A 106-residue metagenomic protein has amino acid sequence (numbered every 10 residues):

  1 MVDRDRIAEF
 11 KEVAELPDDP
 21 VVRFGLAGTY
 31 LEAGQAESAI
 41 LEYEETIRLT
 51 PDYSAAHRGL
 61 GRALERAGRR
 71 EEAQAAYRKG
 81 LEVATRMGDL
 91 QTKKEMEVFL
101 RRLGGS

Functional and structural regions predicted by a protein language model:
E12-E15, E44-R48, E82: Conserved structural position within tetratricopeptide repeats
